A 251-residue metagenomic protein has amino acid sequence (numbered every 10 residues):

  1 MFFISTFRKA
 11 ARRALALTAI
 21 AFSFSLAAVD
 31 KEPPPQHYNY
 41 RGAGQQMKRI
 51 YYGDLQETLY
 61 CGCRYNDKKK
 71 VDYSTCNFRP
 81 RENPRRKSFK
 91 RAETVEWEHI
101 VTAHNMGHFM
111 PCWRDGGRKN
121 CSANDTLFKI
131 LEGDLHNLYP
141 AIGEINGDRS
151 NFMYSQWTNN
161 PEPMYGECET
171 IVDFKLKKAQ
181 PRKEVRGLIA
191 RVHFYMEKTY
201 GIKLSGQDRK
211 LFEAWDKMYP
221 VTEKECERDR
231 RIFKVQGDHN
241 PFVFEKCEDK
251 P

Functional and structural regions predicted by a protein language model:
M1-F2, H104: Short intrinsically disordered, low-complexity coil segments enriched in acidic
F2-T94, P111-W113, R118, D134 (+2 more regions): Nuclease and nuclease-like effector domains acting on nucleic acids or nucleotide cofactors
R85-P251: Domain-level detector of nuclease and nuclease-like folds in predominantly extracellular/periplasmic contexts
